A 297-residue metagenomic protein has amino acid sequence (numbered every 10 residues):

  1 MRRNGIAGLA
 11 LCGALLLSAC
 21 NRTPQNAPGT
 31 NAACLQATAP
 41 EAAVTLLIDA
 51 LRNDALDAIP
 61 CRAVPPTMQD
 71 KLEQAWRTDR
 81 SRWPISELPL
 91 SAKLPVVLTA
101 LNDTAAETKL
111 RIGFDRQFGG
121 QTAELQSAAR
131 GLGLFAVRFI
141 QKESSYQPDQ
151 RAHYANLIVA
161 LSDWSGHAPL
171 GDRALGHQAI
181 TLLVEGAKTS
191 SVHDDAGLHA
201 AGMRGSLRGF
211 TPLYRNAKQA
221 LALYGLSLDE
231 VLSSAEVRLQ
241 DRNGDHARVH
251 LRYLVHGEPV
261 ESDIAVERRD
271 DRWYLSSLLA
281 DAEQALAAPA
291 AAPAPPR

Functional and structural regions predicted by a protein language model:
M1-L9: Bacterial N-terminal signal peptides that target proteins for export
L17-A19: C-terminal motif of bacterial Sec signal peptides marking the signal peptidase cleavage site
N21-N53, C61, P65-Q74, S81-A123 (+4 more regions): Short, low-complexity N-terminal intrinsically disordered segments enriched in polar/charged residues
Q25-N31, A288-R297: Compositionally biased, proline/threonine/alanine/serine-rich low-complexity intrinsically disordered stretches
D103-V192, A196, G205, P259-A290: Short beta-strand edge/turn micro-motifs at domain boundaries
V192-A222: Acidic, glycine-rich loop-and-strand cores that form catalytic or ligand-binding grooves in diverse globular domains
Q240-H246: N-terminal amphipathic/basic membrane-interacting segments and domains, especially the gasdermin N-terminal
R248-V255: Short beta-strand segments that buttress and anchor functional surface loops
